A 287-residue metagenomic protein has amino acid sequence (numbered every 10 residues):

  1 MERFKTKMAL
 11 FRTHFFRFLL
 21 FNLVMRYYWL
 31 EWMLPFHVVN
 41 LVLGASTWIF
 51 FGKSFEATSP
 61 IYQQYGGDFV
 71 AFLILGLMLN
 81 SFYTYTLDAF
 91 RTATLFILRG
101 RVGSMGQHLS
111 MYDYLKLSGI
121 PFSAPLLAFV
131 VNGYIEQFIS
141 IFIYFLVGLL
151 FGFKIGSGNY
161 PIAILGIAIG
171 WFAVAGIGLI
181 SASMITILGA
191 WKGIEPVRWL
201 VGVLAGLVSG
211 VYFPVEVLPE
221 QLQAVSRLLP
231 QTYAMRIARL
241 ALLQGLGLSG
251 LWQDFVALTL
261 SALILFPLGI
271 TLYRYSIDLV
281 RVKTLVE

Functional and structural regions predicted by a protein language model:
M1-E287: Hydrophobic transmembrane alpha-helices and immediately adjacent juxtamembrane helices of multi-pass inner-membrane
